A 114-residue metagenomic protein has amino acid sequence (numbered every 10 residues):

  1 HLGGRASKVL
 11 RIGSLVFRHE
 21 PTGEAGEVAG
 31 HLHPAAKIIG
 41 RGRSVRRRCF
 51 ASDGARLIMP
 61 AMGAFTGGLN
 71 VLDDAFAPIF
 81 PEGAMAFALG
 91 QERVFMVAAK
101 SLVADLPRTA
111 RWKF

Functional and structural regions predicted by a protein language model:
H1-F114: Extended recognition/assembly regions associated with phosphoester-bond processing machinery
